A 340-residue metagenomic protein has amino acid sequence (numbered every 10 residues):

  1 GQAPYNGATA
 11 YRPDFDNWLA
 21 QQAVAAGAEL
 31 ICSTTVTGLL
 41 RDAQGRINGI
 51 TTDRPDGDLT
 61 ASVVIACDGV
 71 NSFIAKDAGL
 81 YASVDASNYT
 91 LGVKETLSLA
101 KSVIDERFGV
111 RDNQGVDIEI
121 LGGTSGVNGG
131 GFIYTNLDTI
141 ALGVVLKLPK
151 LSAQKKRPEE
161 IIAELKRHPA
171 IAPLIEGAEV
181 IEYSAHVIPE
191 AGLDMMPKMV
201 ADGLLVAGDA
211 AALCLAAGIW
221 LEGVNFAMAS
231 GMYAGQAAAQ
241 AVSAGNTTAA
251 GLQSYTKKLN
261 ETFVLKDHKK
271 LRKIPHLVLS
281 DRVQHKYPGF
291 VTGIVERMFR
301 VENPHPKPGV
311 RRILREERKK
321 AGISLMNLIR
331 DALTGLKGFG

Functional and structural regions predicted by a protein language model:
G1-G38, G92, T96, N128 (+2 more regions): Conserved N-terminal/central alpha/beta ligand/cofactor-binding core
A3-G7, L80-A82, L148-P149, W220-V224: Short glycine-enriched, charge-decorated loop/helix-capping segments at active-site entrances that position
N6-D14, F132, L221-A229: Short, conserved micro-motifs enriched in small and acidic residues
W18, Q22-P173: Predominantly flavin-linked oxidoreductase catalytic cores and closely associated redox partners
A86, T90, G223-Q236: Gly/Ser/Thr-rich active-site loops/lids in small-molecule metabolic enzymes that frequently grip phosphoryl groups
R107-G109, E176-A178, H268-P275: Short coil/turn segments at secondary-structure boundaries
T124-V127, L137, K150-S230, N246-A249 (+2 more regions): FAD/FMN-dependent oxidoreductases across multiple families
C214, Y233-H285: Active-site-proximal substrate-binding core of FAD-dependent oxidoreductases
